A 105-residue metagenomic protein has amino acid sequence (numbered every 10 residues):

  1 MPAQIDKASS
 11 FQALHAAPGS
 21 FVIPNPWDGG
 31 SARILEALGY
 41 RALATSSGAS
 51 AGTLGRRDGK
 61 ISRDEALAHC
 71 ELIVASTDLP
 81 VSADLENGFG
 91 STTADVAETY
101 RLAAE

Functional and structural regions predicted by a protein language model:
M1-N25, G29-L38: N-terminal amphipathic alpha-helix/helix-capping segment at the start of soluble metabolic enzymes
D6-S10, A17, R56-A83: Alpha-helix-loop-beta-strand connector modules within alpha/beta enzyme cores
V22-D28, L43-T45, V81-L85: Hydrophobic faces of well-ordered beta-strands that scaffold small-molecule active sites in alpha/beta enzyme cores
D28, L35, I73, D84 (+1 more regions): Conserved, mostly hydrophobic/aromatic
S31-A37, F89-R101: Catalytic cores of alpha/beta
A42-L67, N87-T92: Glycine-rich, proline-tolerant flexible connector loops at the mouths of alpha/beta enzymes
A68-L72, E98-E105: Alpha-helical scaffolding segments of alpha/beta enzyme cores, especially the outer helices of TIM-barrel or partial
